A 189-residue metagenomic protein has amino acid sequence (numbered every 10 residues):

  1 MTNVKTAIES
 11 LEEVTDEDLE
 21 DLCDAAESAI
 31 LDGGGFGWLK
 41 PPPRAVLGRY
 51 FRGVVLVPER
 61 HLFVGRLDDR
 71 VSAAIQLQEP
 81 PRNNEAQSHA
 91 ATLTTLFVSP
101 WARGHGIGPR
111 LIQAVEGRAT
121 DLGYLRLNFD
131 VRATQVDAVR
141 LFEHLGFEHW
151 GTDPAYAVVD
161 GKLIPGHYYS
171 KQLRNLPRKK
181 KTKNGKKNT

Functional and structural regions predicted by a protein language model:
T2-V4, D160-T189: Terminal substrate-recognition subdomain of acyl/acetyltransferases
E9-W101, I112-A114, R118, A155 (+1 more regions): Acetyl-CoA-dependent GNAT
S99-W101, H105, A133-T134: Active-site acidic-Proline motif in GNAT/NAT acetyltransferases
I112, A119-V131: Conserved GNAT acetyl-CoA-binding A-motif
N128-V131, E143, E148-P165: Conserved catalytic-core motifs of GNAT/GCN5-like acyltransferases
A138: Helix-turn-helix
